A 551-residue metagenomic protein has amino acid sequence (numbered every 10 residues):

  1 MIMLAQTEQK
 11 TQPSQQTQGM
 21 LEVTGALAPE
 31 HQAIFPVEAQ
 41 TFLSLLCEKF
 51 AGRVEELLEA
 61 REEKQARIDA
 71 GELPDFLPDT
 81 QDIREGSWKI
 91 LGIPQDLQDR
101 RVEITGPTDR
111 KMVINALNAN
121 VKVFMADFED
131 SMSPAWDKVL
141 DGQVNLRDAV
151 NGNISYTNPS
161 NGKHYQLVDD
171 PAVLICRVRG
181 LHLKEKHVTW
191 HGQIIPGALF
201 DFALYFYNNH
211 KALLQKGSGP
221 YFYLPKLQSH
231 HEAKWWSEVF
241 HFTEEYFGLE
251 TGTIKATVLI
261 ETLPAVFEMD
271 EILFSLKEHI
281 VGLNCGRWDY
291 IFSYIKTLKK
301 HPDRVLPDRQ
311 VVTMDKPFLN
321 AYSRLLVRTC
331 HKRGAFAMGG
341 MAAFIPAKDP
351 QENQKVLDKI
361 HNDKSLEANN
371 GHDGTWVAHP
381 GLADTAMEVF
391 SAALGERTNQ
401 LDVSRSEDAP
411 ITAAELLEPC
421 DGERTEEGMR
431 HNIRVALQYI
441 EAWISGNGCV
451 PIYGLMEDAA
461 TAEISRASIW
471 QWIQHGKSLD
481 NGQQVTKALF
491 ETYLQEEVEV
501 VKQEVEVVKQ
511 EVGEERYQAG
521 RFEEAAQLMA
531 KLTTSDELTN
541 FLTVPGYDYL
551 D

Functional and structural regions predicted by a protein language model:
I2-D551: Expand to "…catalyze enediolate/carbanion chemistry for C-C bond making/breaking, isomerization, decarboxylation
